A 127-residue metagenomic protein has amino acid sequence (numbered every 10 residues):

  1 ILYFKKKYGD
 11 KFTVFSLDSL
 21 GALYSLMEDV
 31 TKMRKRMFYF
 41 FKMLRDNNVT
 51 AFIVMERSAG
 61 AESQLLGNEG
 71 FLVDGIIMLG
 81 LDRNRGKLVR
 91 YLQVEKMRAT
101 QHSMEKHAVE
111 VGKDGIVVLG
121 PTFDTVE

Functional and structural regions predicted by a protein language model:
I1-D46: Phosphate-binding/switch loop-helix module in NTP-utilizing enzymes
D18, V73, V94: Conserved RecA-like P-loop NTPase ATPase core
L23-M27, R57-Q64: Short, solvent-exposed loop/turn segments at secondary-structure junctions
T31-F38, L66, G70, R85-Y91: Amphipathic alpha-helical transducer elements in NTP-driven molecular machines
F40-G60: Sensor-1/coupling segment of RecA-like P-loop NTPase cores
F52-I53, I77-L79: Short hydrophobic alpha-helical runs that function as membrane-insertion/retention elements
N68-M78: A short helix-turn-beta junction within AAA+ P-loop NTPase domains corresponding to the substrate/partner-engaging
D82-E127: Conserved P-loop NTPase
